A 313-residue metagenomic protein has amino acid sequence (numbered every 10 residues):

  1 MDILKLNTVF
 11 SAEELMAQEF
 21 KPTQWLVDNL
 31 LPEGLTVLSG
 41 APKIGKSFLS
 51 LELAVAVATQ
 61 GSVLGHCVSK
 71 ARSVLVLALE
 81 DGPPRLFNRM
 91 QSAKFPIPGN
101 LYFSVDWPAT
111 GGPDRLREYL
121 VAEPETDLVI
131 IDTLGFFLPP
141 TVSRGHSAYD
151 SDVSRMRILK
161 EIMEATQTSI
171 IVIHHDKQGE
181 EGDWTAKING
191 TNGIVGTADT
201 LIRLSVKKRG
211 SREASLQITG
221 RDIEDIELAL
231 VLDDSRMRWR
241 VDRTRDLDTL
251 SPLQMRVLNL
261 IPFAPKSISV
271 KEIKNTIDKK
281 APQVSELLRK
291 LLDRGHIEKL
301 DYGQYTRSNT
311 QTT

Functional and structural regions predicted by a protein language model:
D2-N7, E13-L15, F20-P22, L26-V27 (+5 more regions): Conserved inter-motif catalytic segment of the P-loop NTP-binding fold
L4-V9, A122-T126, E164-A165, K207-T313: C-terminal regions of RecA-like/P-loop NTPase motor modules
P32-T36, R72: Pre-Walker A (Motif I) flank of P-loop NTPase domains
V37-S39, K43, F48, L77 (+1 more regions): Phosphate-binding/switch region of NTP-binding enzymes
L49, L53: Hydrophobic positions on the alpha1 helix immediately C-terminal to the Walker A/P-loop
A58: Gly/Ala-rich phosphate-binding loop of Rossmann-like dinucleotide-binding domains, activating on the conserved
H66-A71, T166, K299: Short helix-terminating capping/connector loops at secondary-structure junctions
E80, D176, I261: Residue-level signal for short, function-critical loop segments
